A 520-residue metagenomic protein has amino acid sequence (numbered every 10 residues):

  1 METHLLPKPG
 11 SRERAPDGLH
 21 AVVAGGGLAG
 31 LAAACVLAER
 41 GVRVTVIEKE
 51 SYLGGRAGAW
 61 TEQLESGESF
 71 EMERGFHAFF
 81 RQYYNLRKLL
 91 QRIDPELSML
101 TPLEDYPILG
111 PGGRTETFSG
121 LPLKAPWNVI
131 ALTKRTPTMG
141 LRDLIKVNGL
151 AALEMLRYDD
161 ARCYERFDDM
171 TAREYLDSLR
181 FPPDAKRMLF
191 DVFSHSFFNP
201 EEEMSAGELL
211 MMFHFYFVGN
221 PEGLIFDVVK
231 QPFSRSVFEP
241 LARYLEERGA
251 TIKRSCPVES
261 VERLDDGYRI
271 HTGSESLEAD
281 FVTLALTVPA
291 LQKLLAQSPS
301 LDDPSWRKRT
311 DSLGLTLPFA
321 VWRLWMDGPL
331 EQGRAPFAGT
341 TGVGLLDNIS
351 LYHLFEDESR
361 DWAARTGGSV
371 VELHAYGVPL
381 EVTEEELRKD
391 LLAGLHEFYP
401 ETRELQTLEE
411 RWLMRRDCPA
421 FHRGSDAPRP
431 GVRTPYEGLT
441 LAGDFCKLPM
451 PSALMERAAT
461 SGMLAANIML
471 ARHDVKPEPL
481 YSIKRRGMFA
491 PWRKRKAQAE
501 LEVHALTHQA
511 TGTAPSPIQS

Functional and structural regions predicted by a protein language model:
M1-A21, E39-R40, E62, R485 (+1 more regions): Extreme N-terminal leader/targeting segments of oxidoreductases
E2, D17, C256-V371, Y376-V382 (+4 more regions): Mid-domain catalytic core of redox enzymes that form a hydrophobic substrate pocket/lid adjacent to a catalytic redox
G18-V46: N-terminal Rossmann-like FAD-binding beta1-loop-alpha1 element of flavoenzymes
A38-E65: Glycine-rich FAD pyrophosphate-binding loop
L86-R87, Q91-R92, L97-G207: Mobile amphipathic helical/loop "lid" adjacent to a hydrophobic cofactor/ligand pocket
M211-G273, L277-F281: Helical element adjacent to the flavin cofactor pocket in flavoenzyme catalytic cores
E358-R365, R415-P449: FAD-binding beta-loop-beta segment adjacent to the flavin cofactor pocket
C446-M469, H473: A conserved FAD-binding loop/helix module that cradles the flavin
